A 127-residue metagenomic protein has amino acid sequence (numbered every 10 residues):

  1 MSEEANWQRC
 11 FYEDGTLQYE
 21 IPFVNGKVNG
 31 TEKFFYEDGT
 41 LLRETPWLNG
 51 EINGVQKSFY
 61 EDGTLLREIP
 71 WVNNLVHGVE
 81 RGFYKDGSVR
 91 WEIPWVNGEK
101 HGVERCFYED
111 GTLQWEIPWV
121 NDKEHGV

Functional and structural regions predicted by a protein language model:
M1-V127: Glycine/tyrosine- and acidic-biased, solvent-exposed loop/turn segments at the edges of beta-strands
